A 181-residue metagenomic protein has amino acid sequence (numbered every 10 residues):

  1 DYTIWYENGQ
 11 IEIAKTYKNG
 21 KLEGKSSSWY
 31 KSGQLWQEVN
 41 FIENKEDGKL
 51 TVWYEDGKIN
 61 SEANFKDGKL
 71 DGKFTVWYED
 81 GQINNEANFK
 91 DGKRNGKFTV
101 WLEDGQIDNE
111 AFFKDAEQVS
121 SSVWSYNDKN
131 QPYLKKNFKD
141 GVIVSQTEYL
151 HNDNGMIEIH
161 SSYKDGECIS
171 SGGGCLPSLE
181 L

Functional and structural regions predicted by a protein language model:
D1-L181: Glycine/tyrosine- and acidic-biased, solvent-exposed loop/turn segments at the edges of beta-strands
